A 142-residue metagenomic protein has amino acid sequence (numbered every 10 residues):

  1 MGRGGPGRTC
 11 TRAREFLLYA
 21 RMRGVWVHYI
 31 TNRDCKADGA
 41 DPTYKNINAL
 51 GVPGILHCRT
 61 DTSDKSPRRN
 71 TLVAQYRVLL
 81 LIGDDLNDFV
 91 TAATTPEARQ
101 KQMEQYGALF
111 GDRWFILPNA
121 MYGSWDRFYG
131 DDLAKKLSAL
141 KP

Functional and structural regions predicted by a protein language model:
M1-T60: Alpha-helical substrate-recognition element adjacent to the catalytic core
D34, D38-P142: C-terminal cap/substrate-recognition subdomain and adjoining C-terminal extension of metal-dependent phosphatase-like
